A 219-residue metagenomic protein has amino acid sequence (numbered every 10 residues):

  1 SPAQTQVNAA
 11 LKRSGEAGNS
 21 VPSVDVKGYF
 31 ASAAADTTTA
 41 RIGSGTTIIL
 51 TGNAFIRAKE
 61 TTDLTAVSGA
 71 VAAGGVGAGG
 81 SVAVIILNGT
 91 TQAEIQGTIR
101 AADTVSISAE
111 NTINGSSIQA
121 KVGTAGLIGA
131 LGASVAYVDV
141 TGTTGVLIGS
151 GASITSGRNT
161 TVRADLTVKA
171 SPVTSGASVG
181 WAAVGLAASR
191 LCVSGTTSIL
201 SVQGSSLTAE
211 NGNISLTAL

Functional and structural regions predicted by a protein language model:
S1-L219: Low-complexity, glycine- and small/polar-enriched segments
